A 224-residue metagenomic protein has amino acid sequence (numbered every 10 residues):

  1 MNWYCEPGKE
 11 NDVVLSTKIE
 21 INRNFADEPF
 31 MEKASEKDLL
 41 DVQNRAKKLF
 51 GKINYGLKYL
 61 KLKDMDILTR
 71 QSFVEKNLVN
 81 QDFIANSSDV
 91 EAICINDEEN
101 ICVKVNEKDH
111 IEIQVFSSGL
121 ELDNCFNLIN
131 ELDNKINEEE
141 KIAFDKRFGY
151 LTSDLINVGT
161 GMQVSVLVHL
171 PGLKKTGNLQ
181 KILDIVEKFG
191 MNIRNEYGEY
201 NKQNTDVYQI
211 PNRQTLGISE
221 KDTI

Functional and structural regions predicted by a protein language model:
M1-R147, D154, M162, K174-T176 (+1 more regions): Long, Pro/Ser/Thr-rich low-complexity/intrinsically disordered regulatory tracts in eukaryotic proteins
V158: Active-site His/Glu-centered metal-binding helix of metallohydrolases
V164-G172: Short glycine-/aliphatic-rich beta-strand segments at the starts of folded cytosolic domains
